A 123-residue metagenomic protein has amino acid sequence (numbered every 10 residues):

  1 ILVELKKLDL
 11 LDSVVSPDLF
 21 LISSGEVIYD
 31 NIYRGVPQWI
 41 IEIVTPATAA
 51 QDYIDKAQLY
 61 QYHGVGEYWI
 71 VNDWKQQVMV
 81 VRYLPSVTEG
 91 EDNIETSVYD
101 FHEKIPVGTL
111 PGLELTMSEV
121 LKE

Functional and structural regions predicted by a protein language model:
I1-H63, I70-E123: C-terminal interaction segment
